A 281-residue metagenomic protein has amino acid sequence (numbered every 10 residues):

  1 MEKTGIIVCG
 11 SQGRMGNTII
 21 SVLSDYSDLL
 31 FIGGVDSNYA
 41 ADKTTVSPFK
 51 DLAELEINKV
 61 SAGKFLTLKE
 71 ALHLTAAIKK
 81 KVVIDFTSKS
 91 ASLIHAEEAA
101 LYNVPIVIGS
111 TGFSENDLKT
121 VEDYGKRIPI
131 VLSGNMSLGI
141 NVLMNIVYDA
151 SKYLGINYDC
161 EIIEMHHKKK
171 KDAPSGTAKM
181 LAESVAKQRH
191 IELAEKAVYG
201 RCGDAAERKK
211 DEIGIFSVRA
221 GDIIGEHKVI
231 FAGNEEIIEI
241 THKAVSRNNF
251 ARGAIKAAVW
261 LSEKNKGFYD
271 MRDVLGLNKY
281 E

Functional and structural regions predicted by a protein language model:
E2-C9, R14-L74, I156-E281: C-terminal substrate-binding/catalytic lobe of Rossmann-fold NAD(P)-dependent oxidoreductases
T75-K79: Glycine-rich phosphate-binding loop signature in dinucleotide/nucleotide-binding domains
K80, Y124-S133, G233-I240: Glycine/charged-rich beta-loop-alpha catalytic/anionic-binding loops adjacent to active sites
V83-I84: N-terminal Rossmann-like NAD(P) cofactor-binding module of classical short-chain dehydrogenase/reductase
T87-S88, R219: Short glycine-/small-residue-rich Rossmann-like dinucleotide-binding loops
S90-Y102, G109-I130, N141, D149: Rossmann-fold NAD(P)-binding glycine/threonine-rich loop
V142-L154, A173: Rossmann-like NAD(P)H-binding beta-loop-alpha module
